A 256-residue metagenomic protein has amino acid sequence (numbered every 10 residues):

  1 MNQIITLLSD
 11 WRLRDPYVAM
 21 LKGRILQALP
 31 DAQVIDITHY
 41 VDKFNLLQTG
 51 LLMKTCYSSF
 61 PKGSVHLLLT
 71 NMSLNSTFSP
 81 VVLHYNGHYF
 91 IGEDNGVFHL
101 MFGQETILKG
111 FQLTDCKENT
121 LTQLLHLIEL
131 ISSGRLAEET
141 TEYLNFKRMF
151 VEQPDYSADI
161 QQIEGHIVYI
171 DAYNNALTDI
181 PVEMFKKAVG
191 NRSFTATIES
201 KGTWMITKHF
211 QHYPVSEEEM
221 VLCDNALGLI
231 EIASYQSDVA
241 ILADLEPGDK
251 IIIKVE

Functional and structural regions predicted by a protein language model:
M1-T77: N-terminal glycine-/serine-/threonine-rich phosphate-binding loop
L7, V34-I37, L68, F90-E93 (+3 more regions): General beta-strand structural signal in soluble alpha/beta enzymes
A28, N45-Q48, P61-G63, L67-T70 (+2 more regions): Active-site histidine-anchored catalytic micro-motif
C116-P181, K187-V189: Anionic-ligand-binding alpha/beta catalytic cores of soluble enzymes and soluble regulatory domains that recognize
L177-D244: A conserved acidic, glycine/proline-rich C-terminal tail/linker
D249-V255: Surface-exposed interaction regions enriched in Ser/Thr/Asp/Glu that occur as long low-complexity tracts or repetitive
